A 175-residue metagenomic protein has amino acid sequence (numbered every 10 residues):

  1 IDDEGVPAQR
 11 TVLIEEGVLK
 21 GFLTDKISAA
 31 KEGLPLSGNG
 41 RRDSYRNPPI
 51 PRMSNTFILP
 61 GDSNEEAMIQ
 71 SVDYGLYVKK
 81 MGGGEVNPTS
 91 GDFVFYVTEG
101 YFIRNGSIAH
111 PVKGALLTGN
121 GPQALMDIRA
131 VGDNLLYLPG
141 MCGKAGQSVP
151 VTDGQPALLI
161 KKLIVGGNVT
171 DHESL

Functional and structural regions predicted by a protein language model:
I1-L175: N-terminal small-residue-enriched
